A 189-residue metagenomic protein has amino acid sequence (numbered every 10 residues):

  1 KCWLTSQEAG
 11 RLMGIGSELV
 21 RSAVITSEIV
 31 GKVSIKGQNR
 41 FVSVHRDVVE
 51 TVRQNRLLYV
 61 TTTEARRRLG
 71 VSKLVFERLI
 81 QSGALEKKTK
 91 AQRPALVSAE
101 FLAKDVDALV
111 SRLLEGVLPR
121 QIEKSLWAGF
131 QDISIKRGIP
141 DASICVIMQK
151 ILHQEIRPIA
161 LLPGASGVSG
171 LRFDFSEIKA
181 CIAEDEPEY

Functional and structural regions predicted by a protein language model:
K1-Y189: Intrinsically disordered, low-complexity regulatory/linker segments
